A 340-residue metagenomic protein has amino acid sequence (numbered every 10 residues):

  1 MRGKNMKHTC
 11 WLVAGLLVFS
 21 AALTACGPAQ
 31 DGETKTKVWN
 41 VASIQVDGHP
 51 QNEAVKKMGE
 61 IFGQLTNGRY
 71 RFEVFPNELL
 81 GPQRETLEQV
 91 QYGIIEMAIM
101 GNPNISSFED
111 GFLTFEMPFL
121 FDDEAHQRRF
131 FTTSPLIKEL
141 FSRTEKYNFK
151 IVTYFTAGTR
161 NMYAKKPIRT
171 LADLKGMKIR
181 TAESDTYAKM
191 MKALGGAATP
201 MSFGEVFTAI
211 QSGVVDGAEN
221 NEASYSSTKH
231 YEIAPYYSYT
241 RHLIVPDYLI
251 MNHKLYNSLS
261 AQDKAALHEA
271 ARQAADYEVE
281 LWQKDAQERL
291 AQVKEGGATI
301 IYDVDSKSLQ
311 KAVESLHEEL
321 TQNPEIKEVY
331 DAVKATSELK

Functional and structural regions predicted by a protein language model:
M1-V38, E338-K340: Short, low-complexity disordered leader/linker segments with a strong preference for bacterial N-terminal type II
G27-Q127, P135, T144-E145, K150-K340: N-terminal secretory/targeting leader peptides
